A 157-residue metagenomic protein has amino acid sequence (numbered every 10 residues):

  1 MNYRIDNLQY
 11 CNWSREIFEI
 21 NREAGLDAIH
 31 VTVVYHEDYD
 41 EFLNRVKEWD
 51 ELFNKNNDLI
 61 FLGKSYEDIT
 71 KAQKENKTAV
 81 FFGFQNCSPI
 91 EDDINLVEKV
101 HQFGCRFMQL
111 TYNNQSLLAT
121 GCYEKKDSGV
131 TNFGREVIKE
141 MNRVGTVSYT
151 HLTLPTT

Functional and structural regions predicted by a protein language model:
M1-V130: N-terminal hydrophobic targeting/anchoring segments and the immediately downstream early-domain regions of hydrolases
K55, T156-T157: A very general structural signal that marks isolated residues within well-ordered alpha-helical segments
T120-K139, R143-V147: Glycine-rich tight-turn/loop motif centered on a GG-T
T150-T156: Conserved small/polar residues in nucleotide/adenosyl-binding loops
